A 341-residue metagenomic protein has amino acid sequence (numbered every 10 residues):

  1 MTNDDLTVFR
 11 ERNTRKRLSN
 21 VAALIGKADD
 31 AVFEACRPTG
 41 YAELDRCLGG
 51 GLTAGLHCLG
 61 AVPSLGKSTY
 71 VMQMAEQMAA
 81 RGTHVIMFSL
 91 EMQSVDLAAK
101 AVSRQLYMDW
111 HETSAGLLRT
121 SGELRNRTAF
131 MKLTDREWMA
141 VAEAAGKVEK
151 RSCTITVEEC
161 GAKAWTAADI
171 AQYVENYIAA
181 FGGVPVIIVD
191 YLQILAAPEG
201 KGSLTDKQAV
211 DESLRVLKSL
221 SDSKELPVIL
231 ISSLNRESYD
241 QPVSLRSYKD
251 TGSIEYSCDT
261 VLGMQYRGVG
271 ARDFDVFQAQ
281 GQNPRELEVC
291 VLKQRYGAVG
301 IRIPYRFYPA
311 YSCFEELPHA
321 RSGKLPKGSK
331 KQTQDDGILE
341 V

Functional and structural regions predicted by a protein language model:
N3, R10-N20, H111-T113, G146-K150 (+4 more regions): C-terminal regions of RecA-like/P-loop NTPase motor modules
V8-S114, E143, L339-E340: The Walker A/P-loop phosphate-binding site
R46, A80-G182, I303-P304: Cytosolic-facing regulatory segments adjacent to core modules
C58, V157, P185-I188: Structural motif
H84, E225-P227: Proline-centered loop/turn at the N-terminus of a beta-strand
G161, Q193, K218: Catalytic acidic motif of RecA-like/P-loop NTPases
G183-P198: Conserved P-loop NTPase "ATPase switch" module shared by AAA+ and STAND
I188, P227-S233: Structural recognition of the conserved hydrophobic beta-strand(s) that form the central parallel beta-sheet of P-loop
